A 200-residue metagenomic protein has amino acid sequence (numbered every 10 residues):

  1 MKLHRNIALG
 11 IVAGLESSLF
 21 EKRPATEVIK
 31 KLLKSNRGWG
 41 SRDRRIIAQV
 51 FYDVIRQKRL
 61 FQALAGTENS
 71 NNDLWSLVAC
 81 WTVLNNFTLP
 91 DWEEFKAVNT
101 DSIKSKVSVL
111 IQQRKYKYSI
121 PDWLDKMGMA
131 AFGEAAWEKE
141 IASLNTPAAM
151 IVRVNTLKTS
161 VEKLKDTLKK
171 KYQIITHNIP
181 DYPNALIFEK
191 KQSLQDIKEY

Functional and structural regions predicted by a protein language model:
M1-E199: Class I Rossmann-like S-adenosyl-L-methionine
